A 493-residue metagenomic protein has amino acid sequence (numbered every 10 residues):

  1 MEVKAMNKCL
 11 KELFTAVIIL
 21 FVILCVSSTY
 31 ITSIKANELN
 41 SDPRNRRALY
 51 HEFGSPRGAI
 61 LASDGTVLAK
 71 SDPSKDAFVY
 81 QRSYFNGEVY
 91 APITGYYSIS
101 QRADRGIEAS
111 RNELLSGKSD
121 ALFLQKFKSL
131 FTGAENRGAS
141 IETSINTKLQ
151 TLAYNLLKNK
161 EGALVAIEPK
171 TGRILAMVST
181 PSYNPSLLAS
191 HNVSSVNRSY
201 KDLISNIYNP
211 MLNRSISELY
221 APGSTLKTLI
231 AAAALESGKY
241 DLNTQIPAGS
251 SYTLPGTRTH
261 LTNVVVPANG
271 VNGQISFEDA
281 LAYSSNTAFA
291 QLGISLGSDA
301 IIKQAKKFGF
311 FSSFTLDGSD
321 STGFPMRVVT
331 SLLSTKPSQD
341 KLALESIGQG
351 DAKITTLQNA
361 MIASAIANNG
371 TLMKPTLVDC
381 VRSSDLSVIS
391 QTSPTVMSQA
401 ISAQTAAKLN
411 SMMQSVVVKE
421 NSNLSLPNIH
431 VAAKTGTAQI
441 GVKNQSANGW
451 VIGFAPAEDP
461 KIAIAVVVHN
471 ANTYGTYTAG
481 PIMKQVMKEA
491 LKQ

Functional and structural regions predicted by a protein language model:
M1-R198, I207-P210, L219-S224, K239-P247 (+2 more regions): Periplasmic/cell-envelope proteins involved in peptidoglycan metabolism and beta-lactam response
E2, D64, A69, K170 (+3 more regions): Beta-lactam-recognizing serine transpeptidase/beta-lactamase-like catalytic domain environment
